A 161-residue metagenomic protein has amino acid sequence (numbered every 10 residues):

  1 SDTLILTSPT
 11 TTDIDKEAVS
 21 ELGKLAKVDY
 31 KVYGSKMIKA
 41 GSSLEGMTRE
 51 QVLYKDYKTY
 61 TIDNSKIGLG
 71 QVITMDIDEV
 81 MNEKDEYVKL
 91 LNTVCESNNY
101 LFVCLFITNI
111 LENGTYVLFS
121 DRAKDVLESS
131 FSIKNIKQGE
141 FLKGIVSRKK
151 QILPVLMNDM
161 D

Functional and structural regions predicted by a protein language model:
I5-S8, D13: Active-site histidine-anchored catalytic micro-motif
K16-D161: C-terminal accessory domains and tails appended to enzymatic cores
